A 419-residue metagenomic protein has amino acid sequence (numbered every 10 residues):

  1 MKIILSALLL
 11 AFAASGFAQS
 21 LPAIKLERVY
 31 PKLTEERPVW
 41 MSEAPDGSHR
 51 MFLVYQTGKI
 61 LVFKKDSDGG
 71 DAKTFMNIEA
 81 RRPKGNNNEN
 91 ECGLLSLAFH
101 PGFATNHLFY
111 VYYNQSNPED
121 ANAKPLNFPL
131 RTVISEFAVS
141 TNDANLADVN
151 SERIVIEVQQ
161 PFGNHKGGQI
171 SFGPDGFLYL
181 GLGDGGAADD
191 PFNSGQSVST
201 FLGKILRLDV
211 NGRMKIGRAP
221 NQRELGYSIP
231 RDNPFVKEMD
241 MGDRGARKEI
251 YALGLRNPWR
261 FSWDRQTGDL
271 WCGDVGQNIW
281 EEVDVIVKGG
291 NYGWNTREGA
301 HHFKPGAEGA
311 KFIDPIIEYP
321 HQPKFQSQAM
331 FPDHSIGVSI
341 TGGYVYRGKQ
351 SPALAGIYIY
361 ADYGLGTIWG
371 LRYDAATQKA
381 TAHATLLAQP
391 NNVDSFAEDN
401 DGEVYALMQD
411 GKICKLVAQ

Functional and structural regions predicted by a protein language model:
M1-I4: Positively charged n-region of N-terminal signal peptides that target proteins for export
S6-G16: Bacterial N-terminal signal peptides
F12, D46, V54, N87 (+5 more regions): Beta-propeller domain segments
Q19-D189, R260-W263, G268-G276, I336-A375 (+1 more regions): Acidic, Gly/Ser/Thr-rich repeat motifs that build Ca2+-stabilized beta-propeller blades
L21, G69-G70, G289, A380 (+1 more regions): Short, well-ordered coil/turn elements that cap or connect secondary structure elements
Q115, I154-Q160, N221-S228, A388-Q389: Short, solvent-exposed aromatic-acidic interface loops
F128, G195-L202, L387-P390: Short, conserved loop/turn and helix-capping segments at secondary-structure boundaries that abut family-defining
L255, Q378-N400: Conserved blade-ending motifs and adjacent loop-strand segments that build the rim/top face of beta-propeller domains
